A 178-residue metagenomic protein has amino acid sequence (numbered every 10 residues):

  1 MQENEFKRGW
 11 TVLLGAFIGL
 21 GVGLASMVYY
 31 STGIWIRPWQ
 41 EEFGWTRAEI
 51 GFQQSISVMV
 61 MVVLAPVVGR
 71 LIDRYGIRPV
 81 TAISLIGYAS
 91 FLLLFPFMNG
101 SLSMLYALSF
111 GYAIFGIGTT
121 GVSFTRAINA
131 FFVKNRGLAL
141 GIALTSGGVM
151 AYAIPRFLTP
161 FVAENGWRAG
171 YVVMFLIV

Functional and structural regions predicted by a protein language model:
E5-S31, F110: Pair of pore-lining "gating" transmembrane helices in MFS-fold secondary transporters
G21-V22, F91, L102-T119: Hydrophobic core of transmembrane alpha-helices in multi-pass small-molecule transporters, especially MFS/SLC-type
Y30, V58-P66, A151-Y152: Residue-level signature of mid-helix packing/kink "hotspots" within the transmembrane helices of 12-pass Major
W39, G116-F132, L140: Intracellular juxtamembrane helix-capping segments at the cytosolic ends of symmetry-related transmembrane helices
W39-Q40, L71-I72, Y152-G166, G170: Interfacial helix-cap and linker-helix signal at transmembrane-aqueous boundaries of multi-pass secondary transporters
V63-I77, V162: Helix-to-loop junctions at the C-terminal end of transmembrane segments in multipass secondary transporters
I86-G100: C-terminal ends and interior cores of transmembrane alpha-helices in multi-pass membrane transporters/permeases
A169-V178: Symmetry-related core transmembrane helices of the 12-TM Major Facilitator Superfamily/SLC fold
